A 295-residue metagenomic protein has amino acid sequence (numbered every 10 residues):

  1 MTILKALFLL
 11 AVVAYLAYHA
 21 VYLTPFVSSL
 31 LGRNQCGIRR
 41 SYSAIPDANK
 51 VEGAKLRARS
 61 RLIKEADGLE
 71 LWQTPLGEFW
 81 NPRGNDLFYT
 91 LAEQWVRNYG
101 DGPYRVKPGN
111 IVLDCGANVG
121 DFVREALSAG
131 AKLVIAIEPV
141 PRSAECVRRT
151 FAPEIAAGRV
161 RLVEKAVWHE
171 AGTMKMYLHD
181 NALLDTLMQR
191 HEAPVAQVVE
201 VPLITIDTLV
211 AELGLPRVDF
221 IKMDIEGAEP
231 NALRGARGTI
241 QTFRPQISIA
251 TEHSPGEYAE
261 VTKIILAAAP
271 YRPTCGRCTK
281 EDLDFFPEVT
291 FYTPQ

Functional and structural regions predicted by a protein language model:
M1-Q295: Phosphate/nucleotide-binding beta-alpha loop and adjacent structural elements of enzyme active sites
